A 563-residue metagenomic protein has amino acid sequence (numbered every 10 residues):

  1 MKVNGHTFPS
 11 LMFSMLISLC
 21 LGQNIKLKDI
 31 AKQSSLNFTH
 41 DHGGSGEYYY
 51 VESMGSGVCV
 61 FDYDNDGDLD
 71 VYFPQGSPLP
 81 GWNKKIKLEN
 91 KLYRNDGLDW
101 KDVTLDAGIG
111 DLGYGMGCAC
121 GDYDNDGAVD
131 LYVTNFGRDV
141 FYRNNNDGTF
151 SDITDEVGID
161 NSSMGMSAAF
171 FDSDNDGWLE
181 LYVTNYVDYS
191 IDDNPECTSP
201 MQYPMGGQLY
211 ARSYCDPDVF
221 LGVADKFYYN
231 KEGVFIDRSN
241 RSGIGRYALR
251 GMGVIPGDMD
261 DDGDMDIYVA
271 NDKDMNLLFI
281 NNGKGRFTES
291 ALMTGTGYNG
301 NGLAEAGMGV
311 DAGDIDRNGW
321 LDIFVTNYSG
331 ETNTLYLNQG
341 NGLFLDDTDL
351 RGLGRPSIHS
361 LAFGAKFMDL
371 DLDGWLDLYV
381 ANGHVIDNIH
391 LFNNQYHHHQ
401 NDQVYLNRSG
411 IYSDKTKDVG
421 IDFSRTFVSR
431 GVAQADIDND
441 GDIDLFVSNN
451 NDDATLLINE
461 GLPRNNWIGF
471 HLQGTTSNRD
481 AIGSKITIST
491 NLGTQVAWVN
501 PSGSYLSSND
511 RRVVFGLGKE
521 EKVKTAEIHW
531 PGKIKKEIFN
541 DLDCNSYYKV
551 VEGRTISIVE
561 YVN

Functional and structural regions predicted by a protein language model:
L21-K28, W82-V103, R138-I153, N194 (+7 more regions): Beta-propeller blade repeat segments, especially FG-GAP/WD-type strand-to-loop junctions in 6- to 7-bladed propeller
Q23, G44-S45, R355, N394-N401 (+1 more regions): Gly/Ser/Thr/Pro-enriched helix-cap/hinge segments flanking short amphipathic alpha-helices
K26-T39, G43-Y50, K101-G113, I153-S163 (+8 more regions): Short loop/turn motifs that recur once per blade in beta-propeller domains
S34-P78: Beta-strand-rich domains and repeat architectures in extracellular enzymes and scaffolds, especially beta-propellers
E47, G55-N65, G115-N125, R143 (+6 more regions): Beta-propeller blade termini
L69-Q75, D126-N135, L181-N185, D266-N271 (+4 more regions): Hydrophobic beta-strand segments that make up the repeating blades of beta-propeller and related beta-repeat
P74-K87, V187-V219, A381-H397: Short, conserved, GDST-rich strand-edge loop motifs in beta-rich repeat architectures
L105-A119, F136-R138, R143-S173, D188-Y214: Asp-box/WD-like beta-propeller blade repeats and closely related beta-sheet repeat scaffolds
